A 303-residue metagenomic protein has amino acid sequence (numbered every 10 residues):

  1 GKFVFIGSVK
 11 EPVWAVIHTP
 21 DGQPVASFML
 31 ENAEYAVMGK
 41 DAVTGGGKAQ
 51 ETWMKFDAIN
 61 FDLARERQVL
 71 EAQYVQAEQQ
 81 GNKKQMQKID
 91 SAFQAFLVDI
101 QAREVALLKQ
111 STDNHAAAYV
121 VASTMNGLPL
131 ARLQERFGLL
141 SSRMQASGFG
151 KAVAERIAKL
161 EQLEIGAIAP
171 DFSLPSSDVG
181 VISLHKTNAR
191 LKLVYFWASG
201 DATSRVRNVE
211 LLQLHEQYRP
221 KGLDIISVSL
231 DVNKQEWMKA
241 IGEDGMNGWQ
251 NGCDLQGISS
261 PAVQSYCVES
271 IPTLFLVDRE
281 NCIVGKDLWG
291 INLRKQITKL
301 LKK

Functional and structural regions predicted by a protein language model:
K2-A102: A non-transmembrane, solvent-exposed segment enriched in polar/low-complexity residues
V16, A36, V43, Q50-W53 (+4 more regions): N-terminal targeting signals for export/organelle localization
K151-H185, W249, Q296-T298, K302: N-terminal "domain-start" segment that seeds a small globular fold
I182-R205, L211: Short active-site neighborhood of thiol/selenol oxidoreductases, capturing the structured segment around
N188-K192, P220-D224, M246-G248: Loop/turn elements at helix/coil->beta-strand transitions in domains of secreted/extracellular proteins
R205-D244, G257-Q264: Structural microenvironment flanking redox-active thiols in thiol-disulfide oxidoreductases
M246, D254-K302: Thiol/disulfide oxidoreductase modules built on the thioredoxin-like
